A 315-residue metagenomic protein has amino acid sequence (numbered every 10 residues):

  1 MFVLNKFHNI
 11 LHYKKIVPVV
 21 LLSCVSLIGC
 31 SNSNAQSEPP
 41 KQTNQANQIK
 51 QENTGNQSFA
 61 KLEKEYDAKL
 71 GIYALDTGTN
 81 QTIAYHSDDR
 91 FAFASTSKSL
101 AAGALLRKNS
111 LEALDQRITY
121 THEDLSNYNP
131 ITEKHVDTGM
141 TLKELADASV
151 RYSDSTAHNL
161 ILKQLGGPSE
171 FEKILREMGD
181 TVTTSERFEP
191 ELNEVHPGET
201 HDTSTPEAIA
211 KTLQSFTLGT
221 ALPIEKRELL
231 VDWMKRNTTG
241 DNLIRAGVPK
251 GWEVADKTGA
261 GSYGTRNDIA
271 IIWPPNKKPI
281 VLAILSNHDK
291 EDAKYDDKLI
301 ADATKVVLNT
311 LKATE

Functional and structural regions predicted by a protein language model:
F2-N5, L11-N34: Sec-dependent N-terminal signal peptides of Gram-positive bacterial secreted proteins and lipoproteins
C30-A60, K64, T82, K163-Q164 (+5 more regions): Structured C-terminal helix/loop/strand segments within mature extracytoplasmic catalytic/sensor domains
E65-K69, H86-D88, T96, A113-D115 (+7 more regions): Extracytoplasmic
A68-R90: Short, conserved catalytic-motif segment at the N-terminal edge
N80, A92-Y120, L282: Active-site SXXK
L111-H135: Short, glycine/proline-biased beta-turn/loop segments that scaffold the active-site neighborhood
S126-I161, P168: Conserved catalytic neighborhood of penicillin-recognizing serine enzymes
L160-L218: Mid-domain, small-residue-enriched loop/turn segments at the edges of structured enzyme/sensor domains
